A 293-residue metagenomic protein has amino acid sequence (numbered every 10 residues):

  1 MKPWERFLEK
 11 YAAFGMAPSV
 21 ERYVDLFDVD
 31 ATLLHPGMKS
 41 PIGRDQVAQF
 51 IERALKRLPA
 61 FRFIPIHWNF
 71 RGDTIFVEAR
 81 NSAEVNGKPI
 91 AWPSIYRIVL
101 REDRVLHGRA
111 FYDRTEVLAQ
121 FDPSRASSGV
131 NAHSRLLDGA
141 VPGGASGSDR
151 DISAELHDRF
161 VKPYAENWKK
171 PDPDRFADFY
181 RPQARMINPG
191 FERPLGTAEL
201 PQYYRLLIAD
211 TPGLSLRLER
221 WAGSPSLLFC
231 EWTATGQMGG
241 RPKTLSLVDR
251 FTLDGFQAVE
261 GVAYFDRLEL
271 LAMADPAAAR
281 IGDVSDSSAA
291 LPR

Functional and structural regions predicted by a protein language model:
M1-L26, P142-F179: Short acidic-aromatic low-complexity motifs
P3, Q46, L156, E199 (+1 more regions): Soluble or luminal CAZymes and related metallo-dependent hydrolases
R6, A13, V20-D73, P173-S226: A solvent-exposed, acidic/Ser-Thr-rich amphipathic alpha-helical stretch
L8-Y11, F27, I51, A79-N81 (+7 more regions): Hydrophobic alpha-helical core bundles mediating ligand binding, dimerization, or RNAP-core interactions
K10, L34-G37, V85, G147 (+3 more regions): A general structural-boundary detector
L55-I152, R205-R293: A beta-strand edge to alpha-helix "cap/lid" segment located at domain peripheries
